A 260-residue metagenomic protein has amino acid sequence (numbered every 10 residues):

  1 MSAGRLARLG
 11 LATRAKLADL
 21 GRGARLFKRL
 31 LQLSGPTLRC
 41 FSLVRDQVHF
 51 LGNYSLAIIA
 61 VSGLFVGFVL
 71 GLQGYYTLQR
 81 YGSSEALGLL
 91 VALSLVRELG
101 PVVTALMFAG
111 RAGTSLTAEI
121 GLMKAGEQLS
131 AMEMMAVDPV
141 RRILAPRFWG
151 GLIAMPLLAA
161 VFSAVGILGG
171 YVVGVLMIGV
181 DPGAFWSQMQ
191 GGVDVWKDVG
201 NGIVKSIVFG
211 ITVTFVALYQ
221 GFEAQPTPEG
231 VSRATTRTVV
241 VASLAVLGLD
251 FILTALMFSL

Functional and structural regions predicted by a protein language model:
S2-S42, Q220-Q225: Short, membrane-interfacial amphipathic segments enriched in basic
P36-V61, V240-S243: Membrane-interface helix starts
F50, Y54, I58, S62 (+3 more regions): Loop-to-helix entry region at the N-terminal start of transmembrane alpha-helices in multi-pass membrane transporters
I58-Q73: Hydrophobic alpha-helical transmembrane segments of multi-pass membrane transport/permease proteins
Q73-V96, A164-I207, I211, F215-T235 (+1 more regions): Membrane-interfacial helix-loop-helix connectors in multipass membrane proteins
I120-A145, T227-V231: Short cytoplasmic-facing helical segments at TM-TM junctions of multi-pass membrane proteins
D138-A159, A234, T238: Start (N-cap) of specific transmembrane helices in multi-pass transporter permeases
V231, R237-T254: Final/C-terminal transmembrane alpha-helix of multipass membrane proteins
